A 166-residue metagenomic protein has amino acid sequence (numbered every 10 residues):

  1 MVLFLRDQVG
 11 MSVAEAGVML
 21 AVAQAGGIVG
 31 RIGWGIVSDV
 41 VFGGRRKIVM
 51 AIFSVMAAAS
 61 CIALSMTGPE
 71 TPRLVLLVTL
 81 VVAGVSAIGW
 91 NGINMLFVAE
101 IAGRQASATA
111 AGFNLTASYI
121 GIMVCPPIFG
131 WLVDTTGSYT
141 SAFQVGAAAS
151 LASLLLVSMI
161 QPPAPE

Functional and structural regions predicted by a protein language model:
M1-E15: Short amphipathic helix-loop junctions that connect adjacent transmembrane helices in Major Facilitator Superfamily/SLC
V13-A21, G112: Small-residue hotspots at the loop-to-helix junctions and early N-terminal turns of transmembrane alpha-helices
M19-G27, S118, A149: Transmembrane alpha-helical segments of major facilitator superfamily
G30-G44, V133-D134: Helix-to-loop junctions at the C-terminal end of transmembrane segments in multipass secondary transporters
G44-F97: C-terminal transmembrane helical hairpin of 12-TM major facilitator-type secondary transporters
R45, W131-A149: A membrane-interface helix-boundary motif in multi-pass transporters
L64-G68, Q144-E166: Multi-pass alpha-helical transporter architecture, strongest for 12-TM Major Facilitator/SLC carriers used
A99-T136: A late C-terminal transmembrane helix in Major Facilitator Superfamily
